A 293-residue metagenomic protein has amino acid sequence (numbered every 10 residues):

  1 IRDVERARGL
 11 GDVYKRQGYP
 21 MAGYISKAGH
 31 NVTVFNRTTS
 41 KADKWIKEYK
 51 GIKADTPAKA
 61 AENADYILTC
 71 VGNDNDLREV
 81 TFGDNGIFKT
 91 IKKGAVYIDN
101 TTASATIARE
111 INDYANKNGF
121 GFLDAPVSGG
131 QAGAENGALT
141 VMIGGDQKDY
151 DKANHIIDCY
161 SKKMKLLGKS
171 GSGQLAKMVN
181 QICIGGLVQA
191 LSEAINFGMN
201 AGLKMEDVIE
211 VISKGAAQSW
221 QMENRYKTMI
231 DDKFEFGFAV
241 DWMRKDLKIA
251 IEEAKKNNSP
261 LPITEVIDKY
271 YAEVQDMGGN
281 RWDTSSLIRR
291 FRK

Functional and structural regions predicted by a protein language model:
I1-L10, Y14: Single conserved hydrophobic/aromatic residue that forms the stacking wall/gate of nucleotide- or nucleobase-binding
G9, E62-N63, K93, A138 (+1 more regions): Alpha-helix C-terminal capping/helix-to-coil transition sites in glycosyltransferase folds
Y19-Y49: NAD(P)-binding Rossmann-fold cofactor-contacting core
P57-F120: Rossmann-fold NAD(P) dinucleotide-binding segment
V71, A103-I182: Rossmann-fold dinucleotide-binding core
G137-G144, K169-A201, S213-N224, W242-K245: Active-site-proximal catalytic alpha-helix in oxidoreductases
Q218-T284, F291-K293: Interdomain hinge/lid region at the active-site interface of Rossmann-like NAD(P)-dependent oxidoreductases
